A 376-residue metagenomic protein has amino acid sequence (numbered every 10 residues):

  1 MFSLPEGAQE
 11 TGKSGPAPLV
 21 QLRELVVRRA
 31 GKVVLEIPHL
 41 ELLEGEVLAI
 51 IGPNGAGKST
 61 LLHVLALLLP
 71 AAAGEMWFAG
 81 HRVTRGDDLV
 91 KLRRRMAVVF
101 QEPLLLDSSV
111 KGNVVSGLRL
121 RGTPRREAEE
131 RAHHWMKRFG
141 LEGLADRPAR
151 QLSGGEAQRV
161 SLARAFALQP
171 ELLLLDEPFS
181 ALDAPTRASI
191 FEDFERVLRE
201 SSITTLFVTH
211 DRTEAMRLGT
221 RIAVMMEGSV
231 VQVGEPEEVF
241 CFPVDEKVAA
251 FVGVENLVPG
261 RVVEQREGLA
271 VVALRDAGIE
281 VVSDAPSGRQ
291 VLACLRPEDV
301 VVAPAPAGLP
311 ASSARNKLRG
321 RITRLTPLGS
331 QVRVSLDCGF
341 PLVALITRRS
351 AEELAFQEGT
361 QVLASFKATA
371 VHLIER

Functional and structural regions predicted by a protein language model:
I51-P53: The feature captures the beta-strand-to-loop junction immediately N-terminal to the Walker
A66: Helix-to-loop junction immediately C-terminal to a conserved catalytic motif
R82-A97, L120, V239, P243: ABC ATPase NBD coupling module
R119, R126-L144, E195-R196: Conserved ABC ATPase "signature" region
P148-L152, E156: Conserved ABC ATPase signature
A167-E171: A short, proline-enriched helix->beta-strand linker immediately N-terminal to the Walker B motif in ABC-type P-loop
C241, D276-T326, R333, L345-R376: Glycine/charge-rich catalytic "coupling/switch" loops of P-loop NTPases
